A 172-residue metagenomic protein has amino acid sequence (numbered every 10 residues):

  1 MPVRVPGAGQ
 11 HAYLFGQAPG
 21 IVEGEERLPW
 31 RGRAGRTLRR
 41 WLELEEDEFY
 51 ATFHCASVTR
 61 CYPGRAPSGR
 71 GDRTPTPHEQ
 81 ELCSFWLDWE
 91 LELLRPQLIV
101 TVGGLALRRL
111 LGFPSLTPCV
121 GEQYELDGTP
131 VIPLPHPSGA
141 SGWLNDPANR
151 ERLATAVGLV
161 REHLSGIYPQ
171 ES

Functional and structural regions predicted by a protein language model:
M1-P169: A polyanion-binding, active-site-adjacent surface
